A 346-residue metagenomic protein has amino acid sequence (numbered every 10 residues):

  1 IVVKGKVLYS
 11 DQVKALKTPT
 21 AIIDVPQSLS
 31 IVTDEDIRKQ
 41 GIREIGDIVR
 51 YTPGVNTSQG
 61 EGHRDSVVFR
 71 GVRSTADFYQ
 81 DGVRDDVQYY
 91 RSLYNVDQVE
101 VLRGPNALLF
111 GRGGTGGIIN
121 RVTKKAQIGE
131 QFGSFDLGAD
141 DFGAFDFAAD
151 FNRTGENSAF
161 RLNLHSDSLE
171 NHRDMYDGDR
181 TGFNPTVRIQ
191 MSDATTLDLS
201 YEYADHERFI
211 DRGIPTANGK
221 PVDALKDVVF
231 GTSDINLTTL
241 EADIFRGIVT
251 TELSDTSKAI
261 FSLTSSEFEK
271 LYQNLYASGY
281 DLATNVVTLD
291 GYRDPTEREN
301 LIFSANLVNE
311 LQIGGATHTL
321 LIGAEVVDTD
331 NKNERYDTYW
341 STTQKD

Functional and structural regions predicted by a protein language model:
V2-E130: Acidic, small-polar-rich N-terminal luminal/periplasmic segments of exported/outer-membrane proteins
F69, A149-R153, P185-I189, G247-T251 (+1 more regions): Residues on the lipid-exposed face of transmembrane beta-strands in outer-membrane beta-barrel proteins
Y94-D97, L108-P185, M191-T195: Outer-membrane beta-barrel translocator/receptor signature
G133-L137, L162-L164, L199, F261-L263 (+1 more regions): Membrane-embedded beta-strand positions of outer-membrane beta-barrel proteins
L137-G143, R153-G155, S166-E170, T181 (+4 more regions): Transmembrane beta-strands of outer-membrane beta-barrel pores
N157-F160, A194-L197, T256-A259, G315: Repeated loop/turn-to-beta-strand initiation elements of outer-membrane beta-barrel proteins
D167-N171, N184-E252, S265-R298, T343-D346: Acidic/polar loop-and-plug regions of large Gram-negative outer-membrane beta-barrel proteins
F245-F268, D290-D346: Face-selective signature of the C-terminal outer-membrane beta-barrel domain
